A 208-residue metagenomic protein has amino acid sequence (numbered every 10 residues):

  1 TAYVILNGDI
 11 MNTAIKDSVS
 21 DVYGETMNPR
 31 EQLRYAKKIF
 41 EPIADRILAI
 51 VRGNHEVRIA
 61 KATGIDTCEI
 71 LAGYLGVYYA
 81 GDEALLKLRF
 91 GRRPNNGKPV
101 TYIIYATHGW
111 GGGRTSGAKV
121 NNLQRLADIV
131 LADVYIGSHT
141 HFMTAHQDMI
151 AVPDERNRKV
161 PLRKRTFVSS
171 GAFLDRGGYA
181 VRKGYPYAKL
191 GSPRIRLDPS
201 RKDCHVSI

Functional and structural regions predicted by a protein language model:
T1-G81: Core catalytic region of metal-dependent phosphoesterases/phosphodiesterases, especially metallo-beta-lactamase-like
D9, G53, H108, S138-H139: Active-site glycine-centered loops adjacent to acidic/histidine catalytic or metal-binding residues that shape
A49-I65, K189-I208: Charge-rich, low-complexity terminal tails
R52, F90, A106-W110: Short, structured patches in soluble enzyme cores that scaffold and shape functional sites
D66-E69, Y74-L75, P99, Y105 (+1 more regions): Extended, solvent-exposed, turn-rich assembly/linker loops in the middle of proteins
A80, K87, T107, V168: General small-molecule cofactor/ligand-binding pocket signal
D82-G97, D148-M149, R158: Short acidic-hydrophobic surface loop/beta-edge motif
V100-I104, W110-H205: Conserved beta-sheet core of the metallophosphoesterase superfamily
